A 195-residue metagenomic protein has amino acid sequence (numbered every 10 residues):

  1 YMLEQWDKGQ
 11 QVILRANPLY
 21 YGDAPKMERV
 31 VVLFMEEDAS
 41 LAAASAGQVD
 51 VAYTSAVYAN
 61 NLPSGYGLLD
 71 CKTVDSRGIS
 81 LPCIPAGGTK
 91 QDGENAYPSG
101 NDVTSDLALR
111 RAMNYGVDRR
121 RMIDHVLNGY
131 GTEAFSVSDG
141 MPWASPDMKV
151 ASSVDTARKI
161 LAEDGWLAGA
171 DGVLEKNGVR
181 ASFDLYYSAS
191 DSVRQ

Functional and structural regions predicted by a protein language model:
M2-V126, P142-Q195: Extracytoplasmic/periplasmic ligand-capture domains
G129-T132: Short, solvent-exposed turn/loop segments enriched in Gly/Ser/Thr/Pro and often Arg
